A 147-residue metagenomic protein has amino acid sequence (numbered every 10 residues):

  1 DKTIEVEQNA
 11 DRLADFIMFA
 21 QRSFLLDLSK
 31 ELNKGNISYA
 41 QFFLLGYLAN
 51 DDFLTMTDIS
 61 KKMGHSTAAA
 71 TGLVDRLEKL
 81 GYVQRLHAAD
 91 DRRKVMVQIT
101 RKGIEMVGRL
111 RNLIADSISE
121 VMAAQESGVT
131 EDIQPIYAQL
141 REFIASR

Functional and structural regions predicted by a protein language model:
D1-G35: N-terminal leader segment of winged-helix/HTH proteins
V6, R109-R147: Terminal interaction helix/tail motif
F19, A49-N50, K62, R109 (+2 more regions): Alpha-helical structural segments
L25-S66: N-terminal helix-turn-helix DNA-binding core of bacterial DNA-binding proteins
G35-A40, T100, A123-T130: Short helix-coil-helix linker/hinge
D52-V95: Canonical helix-turn-helix DNA-binding module
A89-L110: Basic, amphipathic "hinge/linker" alpha-helix immediately C-terminal to the N-terminal HTH DNA-binding motif
